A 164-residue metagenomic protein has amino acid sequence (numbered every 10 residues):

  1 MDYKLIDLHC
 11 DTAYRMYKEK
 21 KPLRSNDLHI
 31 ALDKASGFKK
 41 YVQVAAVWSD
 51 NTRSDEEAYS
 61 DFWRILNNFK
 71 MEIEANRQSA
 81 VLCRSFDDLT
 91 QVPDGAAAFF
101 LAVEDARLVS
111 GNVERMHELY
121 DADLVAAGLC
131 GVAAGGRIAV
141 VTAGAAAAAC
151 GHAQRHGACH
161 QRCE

Functional and structural regions predicted by a protein language model:
M1-A148: N-terminal hydrophobic targeting/anchoring segments and the immediately downstream early-domain regions of hydrolases
I138-E164: Loop-centered beta-sheet repeat module
